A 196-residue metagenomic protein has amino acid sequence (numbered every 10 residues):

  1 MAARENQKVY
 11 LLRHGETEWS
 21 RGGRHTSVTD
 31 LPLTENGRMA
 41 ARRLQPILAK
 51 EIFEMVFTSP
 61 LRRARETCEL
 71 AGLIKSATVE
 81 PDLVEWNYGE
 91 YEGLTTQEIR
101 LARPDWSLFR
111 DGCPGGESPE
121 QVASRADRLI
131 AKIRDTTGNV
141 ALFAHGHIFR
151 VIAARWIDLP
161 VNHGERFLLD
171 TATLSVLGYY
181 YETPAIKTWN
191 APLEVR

Functional and structural regions predicted by a protein language model:
M1-Q7, E51, E80, W86-E98 (+1 more regions): Acidic, low-complexity terminal tails and accessory targeting/binding regions of phosphate-metabolizing enzymes
R4-K75, A102, E117: Active-site-proximal alpha-helix that buttresses catalytic centers in soluble enzyme cores
V9, T137-F143: Residue-level preference for the first positions of well-ordered beta-strands
T17, I148-F149: Short active-site segment of divalent metal-dependent hydrolases/proteases that encodes the spacing between
P32, A71-D127, G178, A185-T188: Phosphate-handling substructures
R42-A49, D127-R134, A153: Generic structural signal for well-ordered alpha-helical scaffold segments
T58-S59, S124, F143-A144: Short beta-strand scaffold positions
L70, V151, R155: Active-site signature of alpha/beta-hydrolase-fold catalytic machinery across serine- and Asp/Cys-nucleophile hydrolases
